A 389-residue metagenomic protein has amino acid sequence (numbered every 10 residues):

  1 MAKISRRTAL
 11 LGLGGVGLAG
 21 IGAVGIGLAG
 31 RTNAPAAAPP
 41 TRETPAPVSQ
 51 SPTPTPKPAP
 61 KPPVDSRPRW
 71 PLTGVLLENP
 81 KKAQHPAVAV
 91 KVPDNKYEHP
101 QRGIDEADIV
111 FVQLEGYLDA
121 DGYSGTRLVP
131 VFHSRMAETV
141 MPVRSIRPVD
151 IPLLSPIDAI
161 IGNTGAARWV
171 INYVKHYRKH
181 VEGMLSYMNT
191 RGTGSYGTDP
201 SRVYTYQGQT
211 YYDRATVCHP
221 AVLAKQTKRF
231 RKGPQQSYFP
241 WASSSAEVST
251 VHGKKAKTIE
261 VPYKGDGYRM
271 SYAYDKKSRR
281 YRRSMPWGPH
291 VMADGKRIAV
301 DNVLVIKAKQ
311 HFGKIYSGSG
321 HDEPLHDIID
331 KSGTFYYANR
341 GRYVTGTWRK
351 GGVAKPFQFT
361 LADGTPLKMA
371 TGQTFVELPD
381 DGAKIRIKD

Functional and structural regions predicted by a protein language model:
M1-I4, G15-G22: Secretory targeting signals
S5, N33-P35, H219: Flexible coil/loop interruptions and hinge/linker segments embedded within long fibrous stalks
R6-L10: N-terminal export leaders
L11-G14, G25: Intrinsically disordered, low-complexity acidic regions enriched in Pro/Ser/Thr
A19, N33-A34, H180: A general structural signal for well-ordered secondary-structure junctions
I26-T73, P80: N-terminal low-complexity, Pro/Thr-rich disordered segments that flank secretion/membrane-targeting signals
D65-F111, L118-D389: A surface/extracellular/periplasmic glyco- and lipid-processing/surface-interacting theme
